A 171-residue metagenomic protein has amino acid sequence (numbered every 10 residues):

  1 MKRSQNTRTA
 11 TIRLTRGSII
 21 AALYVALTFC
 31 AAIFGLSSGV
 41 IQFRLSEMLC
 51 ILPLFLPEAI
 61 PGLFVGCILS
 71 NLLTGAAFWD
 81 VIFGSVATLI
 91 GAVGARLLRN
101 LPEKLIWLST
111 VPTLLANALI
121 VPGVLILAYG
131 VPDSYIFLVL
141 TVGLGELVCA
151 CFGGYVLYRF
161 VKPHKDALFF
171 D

Functional and structural regions predicted by a protein language model:
K2-P61: Hydrophobic transmembrane alpha-helices
F29-V40, M48, I68-F83, A87-D171: Membrane-embedded alpha-helical hairpins and interfacial helices in multi-pass inner-membrane proteins
L52-L63, R99-W107: Membrane-helix interface "capping/anchor" motifs
